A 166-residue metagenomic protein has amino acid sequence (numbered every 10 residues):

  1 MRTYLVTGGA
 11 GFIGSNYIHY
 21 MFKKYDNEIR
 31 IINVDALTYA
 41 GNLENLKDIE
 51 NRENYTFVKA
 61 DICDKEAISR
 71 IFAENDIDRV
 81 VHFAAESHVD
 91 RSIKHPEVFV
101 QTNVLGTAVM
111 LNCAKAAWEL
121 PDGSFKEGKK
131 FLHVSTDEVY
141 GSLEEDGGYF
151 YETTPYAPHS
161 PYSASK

Functional and structural regions predicted by a protein language model:
M1-K166: N-terminal Rossmann-like NAD(P)+-binding domain of SDR-like oxidoreductases, especially those catalyzing
